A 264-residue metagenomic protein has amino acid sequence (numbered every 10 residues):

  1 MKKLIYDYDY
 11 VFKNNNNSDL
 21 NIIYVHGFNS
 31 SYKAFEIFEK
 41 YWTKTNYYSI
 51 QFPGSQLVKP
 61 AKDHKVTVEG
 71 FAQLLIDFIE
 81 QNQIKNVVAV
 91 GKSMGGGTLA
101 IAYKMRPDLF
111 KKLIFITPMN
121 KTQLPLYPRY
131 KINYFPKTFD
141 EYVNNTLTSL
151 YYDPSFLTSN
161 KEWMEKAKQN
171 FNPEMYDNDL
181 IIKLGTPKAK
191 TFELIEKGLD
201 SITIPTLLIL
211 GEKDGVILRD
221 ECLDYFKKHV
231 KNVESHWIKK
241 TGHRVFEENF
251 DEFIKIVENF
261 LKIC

Functional and structural regions predicted by a protein language model:
N14-V58: Conserved HGGG/HGGXW glycine-rich cap/lid loop of the alpha/beta-hydrolase fold
Y48-V88: Active-site loop/oxyanion-hole signature of alpha/beta-hydrolase fold enzymes
K104, K112-E141: Flexible "cap/lid" loop of the alpha/beta hydrolase fold
L124-L126, E141-D200: Conserved alpha/beta-hydrolase catalytic His-Asp/Glu region
I202, L208-L210: Short beta-strand/loop motif that positions the catalytic acidic residue of the alpha/beta-hydrolase fold
I204, L218-F226: Short alpha-helix in the alpha/beta-hydrolase fold that links the catalytic acid
K213-I217: Acidic catalytic loop of the alpha/beta-hydrolase fold
T241-F250: Catalytic histidine-centered segment of alpha/beta-hydrolase-like enzymes
